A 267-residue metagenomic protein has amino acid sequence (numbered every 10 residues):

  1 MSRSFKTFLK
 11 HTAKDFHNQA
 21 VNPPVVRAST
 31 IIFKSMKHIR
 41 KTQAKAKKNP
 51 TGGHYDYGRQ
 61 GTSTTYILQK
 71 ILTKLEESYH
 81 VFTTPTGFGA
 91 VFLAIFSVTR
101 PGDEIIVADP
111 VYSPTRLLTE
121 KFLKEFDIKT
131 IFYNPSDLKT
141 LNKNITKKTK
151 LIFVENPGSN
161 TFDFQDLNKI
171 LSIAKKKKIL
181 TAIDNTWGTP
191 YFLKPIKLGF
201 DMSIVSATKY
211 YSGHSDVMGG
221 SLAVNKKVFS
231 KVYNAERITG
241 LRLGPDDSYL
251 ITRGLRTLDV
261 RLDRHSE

Functional and structural regions predicted by a protein language model:
M1-G52: N-terminal glycine-rich, Lys/His-bearing helix-loop that initiates the first secondary-structure elements of many
S2, Q19, N49, L75 (+2 more regions): A generic structural signal for short, solvent-exposed coil/turn residues that cap or connect secondary-structure
K6-A13, H80-E267: Conserved PLP-enzyme active-site core in the AAT-like
F16-N18, Y57, G61, N134 (+1 more regions): Alpha-helix initiation/capping motif
I32, E77, N225: Residue-level marker of positions within ordered structural domains that often coincide with functionally constrained
S35-G89, L117-K121: Conserved N-terminal alpha-helix of the aminotransferase class I/II PLP-enzyme fold
